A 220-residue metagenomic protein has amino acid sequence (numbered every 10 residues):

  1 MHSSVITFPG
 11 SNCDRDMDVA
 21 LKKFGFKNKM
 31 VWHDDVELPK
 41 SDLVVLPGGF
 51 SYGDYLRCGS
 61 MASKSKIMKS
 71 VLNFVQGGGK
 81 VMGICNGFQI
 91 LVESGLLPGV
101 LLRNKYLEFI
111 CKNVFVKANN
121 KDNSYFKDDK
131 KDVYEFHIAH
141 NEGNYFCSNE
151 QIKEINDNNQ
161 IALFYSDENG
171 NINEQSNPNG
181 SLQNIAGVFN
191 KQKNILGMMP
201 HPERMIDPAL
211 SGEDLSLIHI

Functional and structural regions predicted by a protein language model:
M1-I84, I90-P98, N104-I110, K117 (+2 more regions): N-terminal beta1-alpha1 cap of cysteine-dependent amidohydrolase-like domains
L72-N73, L101-I218: Amide-donor transfer/coupling interface in amidating biosynthetic enzymes
G87-F88, D122: Short, flexible active-site-adjacent loop segments at beta-strand->alpha-helix junctions, enriched in small/polar
